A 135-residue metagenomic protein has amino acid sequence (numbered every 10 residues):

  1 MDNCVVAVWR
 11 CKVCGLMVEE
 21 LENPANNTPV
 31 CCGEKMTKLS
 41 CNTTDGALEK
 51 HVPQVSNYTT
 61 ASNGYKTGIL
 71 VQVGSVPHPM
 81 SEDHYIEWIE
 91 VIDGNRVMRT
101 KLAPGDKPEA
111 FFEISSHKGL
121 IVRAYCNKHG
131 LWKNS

Functional and structural regions predicted by a protein language model:
V8, T28, R123: Residues immediately within or flanking Cys/His clusters that coordinate Zn2+ in small zinc-binding modules
C11-C14, C31, C126: Short cysteine-rich clusters marking metal-coordination/redox-active sites
M17-V18, K35-M36, G130: Cys/His-rich microdomains that often coordinate metals
E20-A25, L39-N42, N134-S135: Short Cys/His-rich "knuckle" micro-motifs
A25-T37: Cysteine-rich micro-motifs
Q72-V73, P108-S116: Exposed aromatic-hydrophobic patches
V73-S81: Short amphipathic, basic-aromatic surface patches that mediate peripheral association with negatively charged
N127-N134: Short acidic/polar inter-strand loop motif in beta-rich domains
